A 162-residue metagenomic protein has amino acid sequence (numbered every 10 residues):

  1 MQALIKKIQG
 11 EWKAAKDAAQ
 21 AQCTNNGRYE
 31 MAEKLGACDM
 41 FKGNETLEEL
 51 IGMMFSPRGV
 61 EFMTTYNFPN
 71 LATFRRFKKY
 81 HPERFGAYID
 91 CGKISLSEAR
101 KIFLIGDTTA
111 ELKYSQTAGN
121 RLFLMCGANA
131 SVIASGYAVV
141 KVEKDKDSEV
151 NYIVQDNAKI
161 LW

Functional and structural regions predicted by a protein language model:
M1-C126, S131-W162: Short, glycine-biased loop/turn motifs at secondary-structure junctions and in low-complexity Ser/Thr/Pro-rich termini
